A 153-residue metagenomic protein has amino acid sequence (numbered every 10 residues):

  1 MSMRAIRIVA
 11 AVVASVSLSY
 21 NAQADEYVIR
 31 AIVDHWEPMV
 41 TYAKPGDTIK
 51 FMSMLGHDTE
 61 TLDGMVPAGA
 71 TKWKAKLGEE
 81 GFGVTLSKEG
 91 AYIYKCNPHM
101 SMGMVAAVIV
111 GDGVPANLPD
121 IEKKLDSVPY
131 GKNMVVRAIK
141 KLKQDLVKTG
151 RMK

Functional and structural regions predicted by a protein language model:
M1-V9: Bacterial N-terminal signal peptides that target proteins for export
M3, V16-Y20: Compositionally biased regions
V9-S17: Bacterial N-terminal signal peptides
A22-K153: Extracytoplasmic copper-binding redox domains, predominantly the cupredoxin/blue-copper superfamily
